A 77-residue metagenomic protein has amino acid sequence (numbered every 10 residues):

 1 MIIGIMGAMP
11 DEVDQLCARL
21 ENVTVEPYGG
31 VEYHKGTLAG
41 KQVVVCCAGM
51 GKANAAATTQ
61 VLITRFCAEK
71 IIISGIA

Functional and structural regions predicted by a protein language model:
M1-A77: Metabolite-binding pocket within alpha/beta catalytic cores that recognizes anionic/polar moieties
